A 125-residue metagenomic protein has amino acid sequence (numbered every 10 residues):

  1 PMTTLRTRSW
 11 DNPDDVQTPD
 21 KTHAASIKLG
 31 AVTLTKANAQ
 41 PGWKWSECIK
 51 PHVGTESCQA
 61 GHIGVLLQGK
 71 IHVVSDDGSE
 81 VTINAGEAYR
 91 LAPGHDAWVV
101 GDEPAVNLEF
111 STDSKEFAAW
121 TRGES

Functional and structural regions predicted by a protein language model:
P1-Q40, S46-E47, R122-S125: A short, N-terminal "cap"/entry segment at the start of jelly-roll beta-barrel domains of the cupin/DSBH fold
T22-A24, L34, G61, K70 (+2 more regions): Short, acidic/polar N-cap/turn motifs at the starts of alpha helices
T35, S79-V81, V106: Short beta-strand segments
A37-A39, G64, Y89: Conserved GNAT-family N-acetyltransferase fold
K44-W45, G69-V74, A97: Short beta-strand segments in beta-sandwich/barrel cores
P51-D77: Glycine- and acidic-residue-biased ligand/ion/polar-headgroup-sensing regions
S75-G94: Short acidic-glycine-tyrosine-enriched beta hairpin
A92-F117: Ligand-binding loop in jelly-roll beta-barrel domains
